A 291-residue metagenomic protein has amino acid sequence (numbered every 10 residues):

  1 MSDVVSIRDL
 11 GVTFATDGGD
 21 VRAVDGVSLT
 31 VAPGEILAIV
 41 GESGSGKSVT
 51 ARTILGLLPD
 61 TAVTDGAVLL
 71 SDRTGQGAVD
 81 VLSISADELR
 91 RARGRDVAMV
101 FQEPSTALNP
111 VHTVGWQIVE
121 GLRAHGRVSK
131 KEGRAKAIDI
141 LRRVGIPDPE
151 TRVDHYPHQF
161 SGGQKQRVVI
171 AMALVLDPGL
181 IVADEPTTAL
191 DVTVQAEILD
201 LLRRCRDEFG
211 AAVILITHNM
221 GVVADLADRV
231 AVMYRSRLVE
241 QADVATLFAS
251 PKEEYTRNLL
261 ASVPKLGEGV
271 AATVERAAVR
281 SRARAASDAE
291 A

Functional and structural regions predicted by a protein language model:
D3, D20, A78, P147-T151 (+1 more regions): Short catalytic/signature loops enriched in Gly
G75-A98, W116, A124, T246-P251: ABC ATPase NBD coupling module
E132-T151, A261: Conserved ABC ATPase "signature" region
V175-G179: A short, proline-enriched helix->beta-strand linker immediately N-terminal to the Walker B motif in ABC-type P-loop
A196-F209, G221: Helical segment within the ABC ATPase nucleotide-binding domain
V223-D225: A short, surface-exposed alpha-helical micro-motif characterized by mixed small hydrophobic and charged/polar residues
